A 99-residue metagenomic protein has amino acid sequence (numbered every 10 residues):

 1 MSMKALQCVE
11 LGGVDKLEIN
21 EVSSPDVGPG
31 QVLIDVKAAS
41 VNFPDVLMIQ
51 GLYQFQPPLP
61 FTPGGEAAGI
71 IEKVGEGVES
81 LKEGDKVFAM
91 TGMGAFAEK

Functional and structural regions predicted by a protein language model:
M1-L6: Short structural boundary motif marking the start of a folded domain
V14-I19, L52-Y53: Short gly/ser/thr-rich secondary-structure transition/capping motifs
S23-S40, L52-G94: Glycine-rich beta-strand-centered segment in the early N-terminal region that forms part of a ligand/cofactor-binding
P44-Q50: Cytochrome P450 core scaffold surrounding the K-helix E-X-X-R motif and the conserved "meander" helix-loop region
F96-K99: Short, acidic (Asp/Glu-rich) active-site segment that either coordinates a divalent metal cofactor
